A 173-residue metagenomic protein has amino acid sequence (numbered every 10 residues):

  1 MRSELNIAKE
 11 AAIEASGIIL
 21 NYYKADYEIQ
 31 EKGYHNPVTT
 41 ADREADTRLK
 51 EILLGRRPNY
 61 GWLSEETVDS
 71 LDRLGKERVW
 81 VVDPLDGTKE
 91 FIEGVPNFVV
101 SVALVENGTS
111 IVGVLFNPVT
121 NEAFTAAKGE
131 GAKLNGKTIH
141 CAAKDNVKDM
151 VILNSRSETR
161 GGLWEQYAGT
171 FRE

Functional and structural regions predicted by a protein language model:
M1-L85, G161-G169: N-terminal subdomain of lithium-sensitive/metallo-dependent phosphomonoesterases centered on the IMPase/IPPase/PAP
I19, D42, L53, T88 (+3 more regions): Residue-level signal for inorganic ion chemistry
Y22, E90, N135: Residues that scaffold the ATP/ADP-binding catalytic core of kinase and kinase-like folds
L49, D72-R73, E90-E93, F124: Active-site-proximal flexible loops/turns
K76-V119: Glycine-rich active-site/cofactor-binding loop and its immediate structural neighborhood
A103-E173: Acidic beta-strand-loop-alpha-helix segment within the catalytic core of divalent metal-dependent phosphate-processing
